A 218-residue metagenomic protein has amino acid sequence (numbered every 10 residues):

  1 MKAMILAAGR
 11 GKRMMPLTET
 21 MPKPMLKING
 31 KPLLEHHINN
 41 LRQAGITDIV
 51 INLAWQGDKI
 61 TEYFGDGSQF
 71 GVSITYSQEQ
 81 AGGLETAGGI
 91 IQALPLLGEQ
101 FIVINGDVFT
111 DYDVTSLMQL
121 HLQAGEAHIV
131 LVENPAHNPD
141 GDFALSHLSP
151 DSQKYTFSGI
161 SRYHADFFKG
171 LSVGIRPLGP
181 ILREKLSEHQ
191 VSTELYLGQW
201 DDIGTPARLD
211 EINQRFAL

Functional and structural regions predicted by a protein language model:
M1-D58: N-terminal glycine-rich phosphate-binding loop and ensuing alpha1 helix
K2, T47-I49, S73, E126-A127 (+1 more regions): Residues at the starts of beta-strands that form the adenosine-phosphate
E35, A87, G179: Glycine-rich phosphate-binding loop at the start of an alpha helix
D58-F64: Acidic helix N-cap motif at the loop->helix transition within catalytic regions of sugar-transfer enzymes
G67-D142: Conserved beta-loop-beta/alpha segment of the NTase-like Rossmann-fold superfamily that binds/positions NTPs
I102, F109, T115-L122, N134-A136 (+1 more regions): Catalytic-core segments of class I nucleotidyltransferases/pyrophosphorylases that form NMP-activated intermediates
